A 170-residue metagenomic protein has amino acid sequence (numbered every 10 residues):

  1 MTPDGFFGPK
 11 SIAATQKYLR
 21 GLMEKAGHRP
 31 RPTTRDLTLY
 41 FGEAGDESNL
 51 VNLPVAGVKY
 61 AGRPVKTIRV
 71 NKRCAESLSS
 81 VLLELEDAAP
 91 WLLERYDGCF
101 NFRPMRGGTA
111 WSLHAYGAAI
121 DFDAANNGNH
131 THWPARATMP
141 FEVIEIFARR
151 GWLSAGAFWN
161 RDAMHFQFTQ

Functional and structural regions predicted by a protein language model:
M1-K17, E24-A26, A155-D162: Short acidic, glycine/serine/threonine-rich helix-capping segments at coil-helix boundaries
M1-P3, G62-K72, G108-T109, G128-A135: Second-shell loop/turn segments in exported
F7, S11-T15, T33, V70 (+4 more regions): Stable alpha-helical elements in mature extracytoplasmic
P9, E94-F102, W159-H165, T169: Acidic/histidine-rich, metal-coordinating catalytic segments
Q16-R20, L83-D87, N127, A148-W152: Sec-exported extracytoplasmic/periplasmic mature domains
R29-L92: Active-site acidic/histidine clusters and adjacent loop/turn architecture that either coordinate catalytic ions
S79-A118, G128-N129: Active-site-adjacent loop/helix surface patches within enzyme catalytic domains that shape the substrate-binding cleft
G107-Q170: Catalytic cores and adjacent binding grooves of peptidoglycan-active enzymes
